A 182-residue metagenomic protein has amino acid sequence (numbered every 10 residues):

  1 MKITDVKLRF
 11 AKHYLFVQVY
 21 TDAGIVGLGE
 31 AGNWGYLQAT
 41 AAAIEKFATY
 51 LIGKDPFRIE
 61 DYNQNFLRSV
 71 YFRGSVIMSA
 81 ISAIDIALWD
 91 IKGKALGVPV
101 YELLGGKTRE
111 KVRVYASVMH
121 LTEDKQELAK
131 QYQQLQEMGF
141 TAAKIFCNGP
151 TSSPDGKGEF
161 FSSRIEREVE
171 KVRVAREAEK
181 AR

Functional and structural regions predicted by a protein language model:
M1, S82, E110, M138: Structured loop/turn residues at beta-strand edges in well-structured enzyme cores
M1-L28, G32: Structured beta-strand/loop patches that form or line metal/cofactor-binding pockets in enzymes
F10-Y14, E30-L37, I81, S117-L121: Glycine-rich phosphate/pyrophosphate-binding beta-alpha loops
Y20-V98: Metal- or metallocofactor-binding catalytic centers and their adjacent structured scaffolds across diverse enzyme
G53, V98, G106, A181-R182: Short, well-ordered coil loops that connect the C-terminus of an alpha-helix to the N-terminus of a beta-strand
I59, V100-L103, F146, A181: Flexible, glycine/charged-enriched surface loops at secondary-structure junctions
D85-L121: Glycine-rich, aromatic-flanked loop segments that form ligand/cofactor-binding clefts across common enzyme folds
K111, A116-R182: Metal-dependent enolase-superfamily TIM-barrel catalytic cores that perform enediolate-based chemistry
